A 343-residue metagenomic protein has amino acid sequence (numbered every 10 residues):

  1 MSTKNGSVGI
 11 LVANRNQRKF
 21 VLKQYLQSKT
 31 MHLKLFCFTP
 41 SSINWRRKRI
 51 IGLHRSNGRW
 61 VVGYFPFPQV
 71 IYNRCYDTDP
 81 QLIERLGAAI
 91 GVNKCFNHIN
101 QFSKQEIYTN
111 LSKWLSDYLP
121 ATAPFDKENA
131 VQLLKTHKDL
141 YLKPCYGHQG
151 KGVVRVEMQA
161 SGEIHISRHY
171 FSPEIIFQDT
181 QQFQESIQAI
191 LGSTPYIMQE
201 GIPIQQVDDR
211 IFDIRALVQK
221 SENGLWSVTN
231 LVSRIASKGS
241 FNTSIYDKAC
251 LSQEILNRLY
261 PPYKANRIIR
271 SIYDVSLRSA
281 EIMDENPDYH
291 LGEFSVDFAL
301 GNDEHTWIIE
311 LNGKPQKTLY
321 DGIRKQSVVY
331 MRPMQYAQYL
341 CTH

Functional and structural regions predicted by a protein language model:
S2-V8: Extreme N-terminal starter segment of soluble prokaryotic enzymes
R15-N129: Conserved N-proximal alpha/beta basic substrate-recognition cap immediately N-terminal to, or forming the N-lobe
R59, G224-L225, H305: Residue-level signal for well-ordered, solvent-exposed loop/turn and beta-edge residues enriched in charged/polar side
D117-V154: Rossmann-like NAD(P)H-binding beta-loop-alpha module
K127-E128, G201-Q205, S295-D297: Short, solvent-exposed loop/turn elements at beta->coil junctions and helix N-caps that rim active or binding pockets
K135-D139, Y146-G147, K151, M158-K248: Phosphate-binding site of ATP-dependent enzymes
L217-V218, S295-G301: Active-site and channel-lining beta-strand-loop segments that bind or position nucleotide-derived/phosphorylated
Q253-G292, L300-H343: C-terminal active-site "lid" helix and adjoining low-complexity regulatory extension at the edge of ATP-using catalytic
